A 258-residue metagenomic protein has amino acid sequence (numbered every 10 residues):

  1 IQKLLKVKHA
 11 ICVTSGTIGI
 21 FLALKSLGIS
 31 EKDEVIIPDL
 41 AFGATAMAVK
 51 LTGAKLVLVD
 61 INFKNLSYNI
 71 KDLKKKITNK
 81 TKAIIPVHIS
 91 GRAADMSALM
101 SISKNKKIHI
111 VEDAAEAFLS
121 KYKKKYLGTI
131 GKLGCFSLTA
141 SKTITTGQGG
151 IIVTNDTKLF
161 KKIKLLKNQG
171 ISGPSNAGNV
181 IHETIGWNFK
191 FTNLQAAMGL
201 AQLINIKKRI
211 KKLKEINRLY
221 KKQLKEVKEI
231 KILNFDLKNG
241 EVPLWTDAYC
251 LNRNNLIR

Functional and structural regions predicted by a protein language model:
I1-A23, I37-A41, V59-I61: Short loop-beta-helix segment that forms the pyridoxal 5′-phosphate
L4-A10, K71, A83-V87, R92 (+3 more regions): PLP-dependent aminotransferase class I/II
S15, I61, I89, A140 (+1 more regions): Short, conserved catalytic or interaction motifs in soluble domains
G19-L27, V49, G150, G199: Buried hydrophobic packing segments
K25-A114, K121: PLP-dependent aminotransferase-like
E112-T146, K161, S175-E183: Conserved active-site segment immediately N-terminal to the catalytic lysine that forms the internal aldimine
F136-S137, G150-N155, L200: Short beta-strand-to-turn element immediately C-terminal to the catalytic PLP-Schiff-base lysine in fold type I
